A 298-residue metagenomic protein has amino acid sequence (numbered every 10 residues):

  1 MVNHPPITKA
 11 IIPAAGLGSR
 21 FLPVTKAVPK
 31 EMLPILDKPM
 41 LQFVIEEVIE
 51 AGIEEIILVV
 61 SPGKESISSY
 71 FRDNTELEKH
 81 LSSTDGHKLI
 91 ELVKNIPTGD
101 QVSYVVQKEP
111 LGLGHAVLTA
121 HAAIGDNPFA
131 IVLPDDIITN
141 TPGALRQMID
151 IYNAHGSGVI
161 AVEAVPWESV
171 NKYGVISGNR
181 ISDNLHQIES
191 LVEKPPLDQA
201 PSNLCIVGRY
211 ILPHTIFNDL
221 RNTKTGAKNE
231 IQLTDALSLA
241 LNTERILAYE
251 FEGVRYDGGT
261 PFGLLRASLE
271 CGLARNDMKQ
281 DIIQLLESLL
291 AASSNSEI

Functional and structural regions predicted by a protein language model:
V2-S82, G86, G143-Q147: N-terminal glycine-rich phosphate-binding loop and ensuing alpha1 helix
K9, E54-I56, Q101, P128 (+3 more regions): Residues at the starts of beta-strands that form the adenosine-phosphate
G16, P62, D136, G143 (+2 more regions): Alpha-helix/helix-capping structural signal
I67, L77-H80, L89-G178, L212-H214 (+1 more regions): Conserved beta-loop-beta/alpha segment of the NTase-like Rossmann-fold superfamily that binds/positions NTPs
I149, N153, R180-Q284: Catalytic-core segments of class I nucleotidyltransferases/pyrophosphorylases that form NMP-activated intermediates
Q280-I298: Terminal low-complexity segments of carbohydrate-biosynthetic enzymes
